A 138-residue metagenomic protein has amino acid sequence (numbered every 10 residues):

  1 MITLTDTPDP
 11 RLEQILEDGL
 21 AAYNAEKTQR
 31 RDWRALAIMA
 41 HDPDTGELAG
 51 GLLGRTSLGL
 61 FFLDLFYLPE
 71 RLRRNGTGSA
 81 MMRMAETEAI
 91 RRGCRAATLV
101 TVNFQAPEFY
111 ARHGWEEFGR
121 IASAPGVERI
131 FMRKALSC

Functional and structural regions predicted by a protein language model:
T3-D64, P69, F104, G119 (+2 more regions): Acetyl-CoA-dependent GNAT
L16, Y110, W115: Conserved active-site tyrosine of GNAT-family acetyltransferases
F62, G93-R95, G114: Short loop/turn motifs at secondary-structure junctions
L72, G76-M84: Conserved acetyl-CoA pyrophosphate-binding loop and the N-cap/start of the following alpha-helix in GNAT-like
A85-A89, A106: Short hydrophobic clusters on alpha-helical segments that form packing/core surfaces in small helical domains
A89-V102: Conserved GNAT acetyl-CoA-binding A-motif
T98-V100, E116-R133: Conserved catalytic-core motifs of GNAT/GCN5-like acyltransferases
